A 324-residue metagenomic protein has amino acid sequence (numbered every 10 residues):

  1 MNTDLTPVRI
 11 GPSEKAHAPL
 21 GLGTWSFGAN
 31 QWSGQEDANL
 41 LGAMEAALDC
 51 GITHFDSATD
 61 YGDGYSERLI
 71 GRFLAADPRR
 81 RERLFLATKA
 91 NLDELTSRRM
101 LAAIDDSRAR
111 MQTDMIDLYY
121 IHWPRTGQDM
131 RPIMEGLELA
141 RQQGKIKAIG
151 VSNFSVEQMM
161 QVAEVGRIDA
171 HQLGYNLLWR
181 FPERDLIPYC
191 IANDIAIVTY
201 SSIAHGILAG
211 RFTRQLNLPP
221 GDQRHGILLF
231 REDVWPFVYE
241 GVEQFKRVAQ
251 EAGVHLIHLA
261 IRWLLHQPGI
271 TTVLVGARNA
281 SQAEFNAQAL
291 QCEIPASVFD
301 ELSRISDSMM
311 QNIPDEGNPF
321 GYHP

Functional and structural regions predicted by a protein language model:
M1-L84: N-terminal binding-site loop/beta-alpha segment at the start of enzyme catalytic domains that lines or forms
N2-L5, P220-R247, E251, H266-I270 (+2 more regions): Terminal-tail/helix-coil boundary detector
I10, L22, F55, I70 (+11 more regions): Conserved, mostly hydrophobic/aromatic
E45, L92-F181, D185, I195: Glycine/proline-rich, positively charged, aromatic-decorated active-site loop/lid region on the catalytic face
F73-A75, I104-D105, G166-D169, I187-I191 (+2 more regions): Short, hinge-like loop/turn segments at secondary-structure boundaries
A76-R83, M111-Q112, A140-K145, E164-R167 (+2 more regions): Short helix-capping segments at alpha-helix termini
A90, S155, Y175-W179, S201-L208 (+2 more regions): Glycine-rich beta-alpha junction loops
P182-P220, H255: Aromatic-lined glycan-binding groove of carbohydrate-active enzymes
